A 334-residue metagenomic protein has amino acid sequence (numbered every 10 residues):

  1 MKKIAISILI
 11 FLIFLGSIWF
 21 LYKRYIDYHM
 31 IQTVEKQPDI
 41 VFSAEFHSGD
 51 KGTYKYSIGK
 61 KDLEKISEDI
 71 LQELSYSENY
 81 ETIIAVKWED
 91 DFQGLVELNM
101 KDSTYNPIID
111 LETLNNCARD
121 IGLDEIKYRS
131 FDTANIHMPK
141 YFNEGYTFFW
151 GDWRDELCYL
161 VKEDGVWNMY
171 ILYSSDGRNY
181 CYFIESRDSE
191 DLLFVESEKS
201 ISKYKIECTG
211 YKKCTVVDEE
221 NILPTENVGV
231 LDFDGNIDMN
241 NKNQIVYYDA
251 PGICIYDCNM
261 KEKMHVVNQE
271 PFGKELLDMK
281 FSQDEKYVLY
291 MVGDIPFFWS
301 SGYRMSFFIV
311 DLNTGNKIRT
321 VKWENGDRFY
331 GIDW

Functional and structural regions predicted by a protein language model:
M1-I4: Positively charged n-region of N-terminal signal peptides that target proteins for export
I8-W334: Sequence signature of WD/YWTD-type beta-propeller architectures
